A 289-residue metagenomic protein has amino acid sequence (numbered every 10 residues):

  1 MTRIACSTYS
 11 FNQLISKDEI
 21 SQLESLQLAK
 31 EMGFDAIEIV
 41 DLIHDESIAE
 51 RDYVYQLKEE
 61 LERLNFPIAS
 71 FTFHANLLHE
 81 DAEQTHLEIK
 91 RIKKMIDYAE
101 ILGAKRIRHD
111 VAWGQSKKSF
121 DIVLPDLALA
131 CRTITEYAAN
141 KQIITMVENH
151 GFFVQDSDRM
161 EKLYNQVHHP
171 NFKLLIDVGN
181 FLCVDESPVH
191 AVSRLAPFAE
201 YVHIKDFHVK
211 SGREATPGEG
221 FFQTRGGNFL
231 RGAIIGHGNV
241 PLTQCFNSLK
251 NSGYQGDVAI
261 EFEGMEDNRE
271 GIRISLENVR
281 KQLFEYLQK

Functional and structural regions predicted by a protein language model:
M1-A104, A139, H169, K173 (+3 more regions): N-terminal pre-domain/capping segments
Q13-E19, V40-Y53, N76-H86, G114-S119 (+5 more regions): Acidic-and-aromatic substrate-binding clefts and catalytic sites of carbohydrate-active enzymes
Q22, V54, E88-I92, L127 (+6 more regions): Aromatic/hydrophobic pocket-lining residues that form the small-molecule binding cavity in soluble enzyme cores
A36-I37, F71, L129-N239, K281 (+1 more regions): Acidic/histidine-rich catalytic cores of soluble enzymes
I37-I39, A69-T72, A104-V111, T145-N149 (+1 more regions): Short beta-strand segments at enzyme active-site cores
E60-L64, H79-L174, C183: Active-site acidic/histidine proton-transfer and metal-coordination neighborhood in alpha/beta enzyme cores
I234, C245, D257-V258: H/E-rich (His + Asp/Glu) clusters that bind or coordinate divalent metals
G256-Q282: C-terminal/domain-terminus segments
